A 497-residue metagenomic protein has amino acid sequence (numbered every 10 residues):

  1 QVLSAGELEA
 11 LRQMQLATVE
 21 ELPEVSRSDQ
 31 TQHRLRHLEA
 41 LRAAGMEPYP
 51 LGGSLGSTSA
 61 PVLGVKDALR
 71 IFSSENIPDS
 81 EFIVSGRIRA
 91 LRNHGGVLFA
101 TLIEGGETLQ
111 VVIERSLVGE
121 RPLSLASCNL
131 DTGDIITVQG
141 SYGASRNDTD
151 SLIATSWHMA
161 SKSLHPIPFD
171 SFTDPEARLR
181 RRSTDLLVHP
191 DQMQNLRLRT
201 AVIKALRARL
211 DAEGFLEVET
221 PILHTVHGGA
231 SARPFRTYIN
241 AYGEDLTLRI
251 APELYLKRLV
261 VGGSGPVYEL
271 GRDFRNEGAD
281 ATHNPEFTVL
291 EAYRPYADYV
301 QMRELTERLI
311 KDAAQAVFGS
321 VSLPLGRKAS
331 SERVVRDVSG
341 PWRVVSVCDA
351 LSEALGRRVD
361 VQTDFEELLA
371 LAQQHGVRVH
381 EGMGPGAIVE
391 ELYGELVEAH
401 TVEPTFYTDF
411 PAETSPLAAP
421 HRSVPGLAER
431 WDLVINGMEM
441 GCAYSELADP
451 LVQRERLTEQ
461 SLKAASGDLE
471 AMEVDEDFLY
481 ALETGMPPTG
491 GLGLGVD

Functional and structural regions predicted by a protein language model:
Q1-D497: Class II aminoacyl-tRNA synthetase catalytic cores and aaRS-like
